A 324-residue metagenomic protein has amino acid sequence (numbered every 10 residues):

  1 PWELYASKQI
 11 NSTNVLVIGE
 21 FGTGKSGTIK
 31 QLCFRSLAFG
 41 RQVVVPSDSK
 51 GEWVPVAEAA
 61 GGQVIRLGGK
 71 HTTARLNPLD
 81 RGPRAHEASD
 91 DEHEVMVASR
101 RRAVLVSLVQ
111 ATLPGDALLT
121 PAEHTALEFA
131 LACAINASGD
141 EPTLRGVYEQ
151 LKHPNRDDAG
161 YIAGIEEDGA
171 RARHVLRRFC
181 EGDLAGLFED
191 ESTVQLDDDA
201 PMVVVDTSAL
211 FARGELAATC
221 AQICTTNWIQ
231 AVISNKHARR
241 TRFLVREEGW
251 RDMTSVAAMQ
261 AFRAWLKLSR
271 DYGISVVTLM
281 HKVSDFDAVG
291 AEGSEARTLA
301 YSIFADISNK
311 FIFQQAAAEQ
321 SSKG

Functional and structural regions predicted by a protein language model:
P1, V54, E58-G61, L79-I274: P-loop NTPase motor domains
E3, S7-T23, I29-C33, K50 (+2 more regions): Conserved P-loop NTPase motor cores
T23-P83: Walker A/P-loop NTP-binding active-site region of P-loop NTPases, recognizing the glycine-rich GxxxxGKT/S
V43-V45, A117, F311-I312: Short catalytic-loop micro-motif centered on adjacent basic/acidic residues
V64-R66, M202-V204, K310-I312: Conserved beta-strand scaffold positions in the cores of enzyme catalytic domains, especially in NTP/NDP-utilizing
